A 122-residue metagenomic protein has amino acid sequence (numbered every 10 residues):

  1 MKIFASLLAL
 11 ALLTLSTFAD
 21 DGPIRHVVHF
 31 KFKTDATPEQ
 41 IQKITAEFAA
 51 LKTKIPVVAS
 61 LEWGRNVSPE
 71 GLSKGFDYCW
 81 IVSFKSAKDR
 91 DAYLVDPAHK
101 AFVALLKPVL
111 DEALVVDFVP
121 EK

Functional and structural regions predicted by a protein language model:
I3-F4, A11-L15, A19-D21, G64-K74 (+1 more regions): Glycine-rich beta-strand-turn "strand-cap" elements at beta-sheet edges
A5, P38, A50-V58, S83-V116: An amphipathic, aromatic/His-enriched active-site/gating alpha helix that lines ligand/cofactor pockets
D21, T34-I41, S73-K74, V95-H99: Solvent-exposed, acidic/flexible segments
P23-K31, R65-L94: Short, well-ordered beta-strand segments in beta-rich or mixed alpha/beta enzyme and ligand-binding folds
H26-K54: N-terminal targeting signals for Sec/Tat export/insertion, comprising classic cleavable signal peptides
